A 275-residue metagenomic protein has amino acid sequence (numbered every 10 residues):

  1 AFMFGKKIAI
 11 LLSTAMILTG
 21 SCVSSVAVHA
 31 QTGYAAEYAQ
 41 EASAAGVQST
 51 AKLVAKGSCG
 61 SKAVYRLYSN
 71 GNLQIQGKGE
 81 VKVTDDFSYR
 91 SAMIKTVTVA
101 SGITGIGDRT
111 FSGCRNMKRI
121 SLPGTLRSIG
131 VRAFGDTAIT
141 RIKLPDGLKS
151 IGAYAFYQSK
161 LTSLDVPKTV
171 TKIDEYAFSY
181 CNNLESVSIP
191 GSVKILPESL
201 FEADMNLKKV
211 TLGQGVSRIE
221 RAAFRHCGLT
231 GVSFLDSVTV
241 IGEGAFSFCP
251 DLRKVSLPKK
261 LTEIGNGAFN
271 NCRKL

Functional and structural regions predicted by a protein language model:
F4-I8, L12-S13, L18, V23-G105 (+6 more regions): N-terminal capping/linker segments that flank leucine-rich repeat
A27-A39, A44-A45, A133, A155 (+6 more regions): Low-complexity, intrinsically disordered tandem-repeat tracts enriched in small residues
G71-G79, A92-G105, R115-S128, T137-S150 (+6 more regions): Structural signature of tandem-repeat unit edges
D85-S88, A177, L200, G231 (+2 more regions): Short, flexible, glycine/charge-rich loop motifs used to bind or transfer phosphoryl groups or to couple energy/partner
D108-T110, G130-A133, G152-A155, D174-A177 (+4 more regions): Consensus positions within tandem repeat domains that build extended binding/scaffold surfaces
